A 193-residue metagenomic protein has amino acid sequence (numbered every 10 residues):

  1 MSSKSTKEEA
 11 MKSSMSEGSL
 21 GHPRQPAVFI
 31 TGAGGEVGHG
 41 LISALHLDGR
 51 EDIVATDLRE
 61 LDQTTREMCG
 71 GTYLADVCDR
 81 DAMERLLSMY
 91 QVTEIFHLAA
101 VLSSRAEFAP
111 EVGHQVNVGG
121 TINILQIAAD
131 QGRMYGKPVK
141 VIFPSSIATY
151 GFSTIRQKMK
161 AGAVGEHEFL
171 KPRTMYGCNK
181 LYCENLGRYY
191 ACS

Functional and structural regions predicted by a protein language model:
G21, Q25-D48: N-terminal Rossmann NAD(P)H-binding glycine-rich loop of SDR-like oxidoreductase domains
T31, T56, I95-V101, V141-I147: SDR active-site strand-loop-helix element
G49-D62: Conserved glycine-rich Rossmann-like NAD(P)H-binding loop of the short-chain dehydrogenase/reductase
T65-E67, R105-V112, F152-M159: Conserved catalytic-core motifs of eukaryotic protein kinase domains, centered on the activation segment
G70-G71, V77-V116: NAD(P)H-binding glycine-rich loop region in Rossmannoid oxidoreductase-like domains and their noncatalytic homologs
T93, E111, Q115-I122, V139 (+3 more regions): Conserved internal alpha-helix in NAD(P)-dependent oxidoreductase domains
I122-M175: Conserved Rossmann-fold NAD(P)-dependent oxidoreductase catalytic core, especially the SDR/UDP-sugar
I155, K171-S193: Active-site Tyr-X1-5-Lys
